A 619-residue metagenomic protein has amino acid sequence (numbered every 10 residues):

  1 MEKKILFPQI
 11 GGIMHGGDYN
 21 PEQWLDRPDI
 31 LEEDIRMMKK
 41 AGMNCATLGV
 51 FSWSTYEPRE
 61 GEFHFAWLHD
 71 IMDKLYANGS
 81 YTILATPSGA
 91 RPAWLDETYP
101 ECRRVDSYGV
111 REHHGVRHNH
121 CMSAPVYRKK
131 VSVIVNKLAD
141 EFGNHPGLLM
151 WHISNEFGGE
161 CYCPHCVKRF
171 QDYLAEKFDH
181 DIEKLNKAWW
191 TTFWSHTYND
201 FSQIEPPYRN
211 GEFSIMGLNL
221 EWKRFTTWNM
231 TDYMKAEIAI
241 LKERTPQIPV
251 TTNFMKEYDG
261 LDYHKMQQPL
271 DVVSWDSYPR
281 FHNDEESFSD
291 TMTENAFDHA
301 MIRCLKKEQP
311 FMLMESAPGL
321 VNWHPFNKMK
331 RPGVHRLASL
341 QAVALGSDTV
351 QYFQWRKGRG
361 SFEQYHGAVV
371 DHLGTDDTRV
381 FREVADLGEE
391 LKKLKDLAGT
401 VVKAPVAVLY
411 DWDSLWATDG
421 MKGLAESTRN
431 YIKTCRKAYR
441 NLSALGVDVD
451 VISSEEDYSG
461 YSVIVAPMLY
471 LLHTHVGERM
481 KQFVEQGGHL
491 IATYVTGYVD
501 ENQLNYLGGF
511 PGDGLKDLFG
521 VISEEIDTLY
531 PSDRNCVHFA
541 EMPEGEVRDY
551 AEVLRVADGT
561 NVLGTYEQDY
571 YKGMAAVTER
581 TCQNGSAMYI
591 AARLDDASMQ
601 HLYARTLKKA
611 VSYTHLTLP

Functional and structural regions predicted by a protein language model:
M1-C45, L397: N-terminal carbohydrate-binding accessory modules
G11-I13, G42-N44, N78-T82, N144-L149 (+4 more regions): Short, well-ordered coil/turn segments that N-cap beta-strands
H15-L25, S52-A66, H113-K130, F157-E160 (+6 more regions): The substrate-binding groove and active-site-proximal loops of carbohydrate-active enzymes, especially glycoside
W24-M38, K256-Y263, R331-S339: Short, acidic/polar
E32-K39, T47-D106, E237-R244: Aromatic-lined substrate-binding rim segments of carbohydrate-active enzymes
G109-F297: Polysaccharide-binding and catalytic clefts of secreted carbohydrate-active enzymes
F201-I204, K235, Q247, Y278-F281 (+1 more regions): Carbohydrate-binding surfaces of carbohydrate-active enzymes
